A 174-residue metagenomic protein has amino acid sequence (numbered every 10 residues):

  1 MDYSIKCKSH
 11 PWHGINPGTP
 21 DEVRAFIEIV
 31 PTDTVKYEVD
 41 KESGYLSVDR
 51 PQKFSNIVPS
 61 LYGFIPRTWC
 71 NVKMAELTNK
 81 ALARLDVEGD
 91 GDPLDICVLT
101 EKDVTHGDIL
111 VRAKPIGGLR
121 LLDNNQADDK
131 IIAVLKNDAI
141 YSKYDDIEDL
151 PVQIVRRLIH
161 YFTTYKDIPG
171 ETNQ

Functional and structural regions predicted by a protein language model:
M1-Q174: Hydrophobic N-terminal alpha-helices or hydrophobic patches in metabolic proteins across all domains of life
